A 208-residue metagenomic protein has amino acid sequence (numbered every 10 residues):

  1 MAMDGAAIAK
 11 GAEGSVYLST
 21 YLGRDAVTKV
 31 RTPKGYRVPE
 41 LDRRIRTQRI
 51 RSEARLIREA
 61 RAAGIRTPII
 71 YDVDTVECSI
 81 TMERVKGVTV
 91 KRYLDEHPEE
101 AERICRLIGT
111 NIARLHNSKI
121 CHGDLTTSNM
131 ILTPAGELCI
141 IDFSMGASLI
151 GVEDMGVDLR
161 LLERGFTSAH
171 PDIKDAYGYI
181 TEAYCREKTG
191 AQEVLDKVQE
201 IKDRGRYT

Functional and structural regions predicted by a protein language model:
M1-K10, G23, D95, E99 (+5 more regions): Regulatory N- and C-terminal appendages and interdomain linkers associated with kinase/kinase-like NTP transferase
D4-R51: ATP-binding glycine-rich loop module of kinase domains
R46-I50, R61, I65-I108: Conserved structural core of kinase catalytic domains
A60, N111-L115: Conserved hydrophobic alpha-helix
N117-T127: Catalytic-loop of the protein kinase fold
N129-I140: Conserved protein kinase catalytic/activation segment
C139-T208: C-lobe/activation-segment region of protein kinase-like
